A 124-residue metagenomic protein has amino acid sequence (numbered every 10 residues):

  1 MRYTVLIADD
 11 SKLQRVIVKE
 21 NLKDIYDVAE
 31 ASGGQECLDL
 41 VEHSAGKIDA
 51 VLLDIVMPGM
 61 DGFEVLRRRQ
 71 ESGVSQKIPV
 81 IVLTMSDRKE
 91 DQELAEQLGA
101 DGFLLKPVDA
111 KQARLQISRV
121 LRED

Functional and structural regions predicted by a protein language model:
K12-E30: Two-component/phosphorelay signaling modules centered on CheY-like receiver
E30-A50: Acidic, metal-coordinating helix/loop segments flanking the phosphotransfer/catalytic sites of two-component signaling
D54, T84: Active-site residues of response regulator receiver
M57: Receiver (REC) domain active-site loop signature in two-component systems and cognate sites in sensor histidine kinases
V108-I117: C-terminal output helix
